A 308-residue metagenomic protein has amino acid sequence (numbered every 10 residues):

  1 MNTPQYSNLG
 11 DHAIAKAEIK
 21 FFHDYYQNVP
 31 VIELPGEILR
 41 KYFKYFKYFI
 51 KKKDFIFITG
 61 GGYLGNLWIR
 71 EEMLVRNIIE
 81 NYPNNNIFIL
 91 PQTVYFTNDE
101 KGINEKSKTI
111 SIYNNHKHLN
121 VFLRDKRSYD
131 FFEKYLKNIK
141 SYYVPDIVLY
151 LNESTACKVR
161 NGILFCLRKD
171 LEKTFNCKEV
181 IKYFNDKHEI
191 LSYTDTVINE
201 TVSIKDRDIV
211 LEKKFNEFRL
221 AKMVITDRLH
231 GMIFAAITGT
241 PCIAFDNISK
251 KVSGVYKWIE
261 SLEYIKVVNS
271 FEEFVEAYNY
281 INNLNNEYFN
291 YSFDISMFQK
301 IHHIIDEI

Functional and structural regions predicted by a protein language model:
M1-I308: Active-site anion-handling motifs in enzyme catalytic cores
